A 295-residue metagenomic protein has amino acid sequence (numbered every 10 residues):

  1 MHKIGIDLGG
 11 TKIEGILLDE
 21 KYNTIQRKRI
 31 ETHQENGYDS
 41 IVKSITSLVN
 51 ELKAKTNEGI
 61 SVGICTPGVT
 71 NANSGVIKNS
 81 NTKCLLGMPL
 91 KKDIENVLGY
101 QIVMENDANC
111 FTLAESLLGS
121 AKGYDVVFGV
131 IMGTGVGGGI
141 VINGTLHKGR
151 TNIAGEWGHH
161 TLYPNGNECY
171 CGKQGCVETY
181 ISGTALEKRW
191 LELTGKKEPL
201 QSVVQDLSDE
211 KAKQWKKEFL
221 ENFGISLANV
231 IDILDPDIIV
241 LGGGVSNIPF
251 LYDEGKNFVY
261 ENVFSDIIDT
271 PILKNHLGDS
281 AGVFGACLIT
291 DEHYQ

Functional and structural regions predicted by a protein language model:
M1-S61, N71-S74, K92-Y100, S116-G123 (+1 more regions): ATP-binding/phosphotransfer module of carbohydrate and carboxylate kinases, centering on a glycine-rich
K3-D7, S61-G63, V103, V127-I131 (+1 more regions): Short glycine-aspartate micro-motif
D19, T66, I142-N143: A cytosolic small-molecule/anion-sensing beta-strand core signal
T32-H33, L85, I153-E156: A short acidic/small-residue loop/turn micro-motif
G75-L86: A charged helix-plus-loop insertion that forms the helical arch/lid used to bind and gate nucleic-acid substrates
D107, G133, A286: Active-site glycine-centered loops adjacent to acidic/histidine catalytic or metal-binding residues that shape
K122-Y180: Glycine-rich phosphate-binding loop of actin/hexokinase-like ATP-binding domains
